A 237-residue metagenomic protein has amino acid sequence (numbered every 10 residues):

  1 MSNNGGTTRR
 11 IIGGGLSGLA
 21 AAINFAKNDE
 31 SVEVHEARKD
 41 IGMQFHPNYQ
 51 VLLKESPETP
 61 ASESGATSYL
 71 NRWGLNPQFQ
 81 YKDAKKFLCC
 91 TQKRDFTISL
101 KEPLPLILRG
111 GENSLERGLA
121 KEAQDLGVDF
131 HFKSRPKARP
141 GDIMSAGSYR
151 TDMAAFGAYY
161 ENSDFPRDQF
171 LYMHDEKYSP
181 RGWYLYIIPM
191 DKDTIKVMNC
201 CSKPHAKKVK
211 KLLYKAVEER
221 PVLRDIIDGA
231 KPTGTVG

Functional and structural regions predicted by a protein language model:
N4-V34: N-terminal Rossmann-like FAD-binding beta1-loop-alpha1 element of flavoenzymes
G14, A37, S202: Cofactor-binding loop segments of dinucleotide-utilizing enzymes, especially the Rossmann-like FAD- and NAD(P)+-binding
G18, I41, Y149-T151: Glycine-rich nucleotide phosphate-binding loop and flanking beta-alpha elements of Rossmann-like dinucleotide-binding
N24, K39-L88, A158: N-terminal FAD cofactor-binding segment of flavoenzymes
E58-S64, S99-K121, P204-K210: Short beta-strand to alpha-helix junction loop
C90-D95, M190-D193: Short acidic-glycine loop/turn motifs at beta-strand connectors
N113, R117-G229: Predominantly flavin-linked oxidoreductase catalytic cores and closely associated redox partners
G234-G237: FAD-binding beta-loop-beta segment adjacent to the flavin cofactor pocket
